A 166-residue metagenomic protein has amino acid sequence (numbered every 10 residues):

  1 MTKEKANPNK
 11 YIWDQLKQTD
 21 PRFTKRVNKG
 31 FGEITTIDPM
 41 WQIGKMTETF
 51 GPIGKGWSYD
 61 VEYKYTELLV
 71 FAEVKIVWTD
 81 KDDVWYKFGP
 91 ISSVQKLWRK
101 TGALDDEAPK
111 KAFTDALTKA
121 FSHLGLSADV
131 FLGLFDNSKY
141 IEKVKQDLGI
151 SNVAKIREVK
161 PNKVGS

Functional and structural regions predicted by a protein language model:
M1-K10, Y140-S166: Interfaces that engage single-stranded nucleic acids at replication/repair/recombination sites
M1-T35, P39-I43: N-terminal, Lys/Arg- and Ser/Thr-rich interaction peptides
I37-Q146: Positively charged, aromatic-enriched nucleic acid-contacting surfaces
